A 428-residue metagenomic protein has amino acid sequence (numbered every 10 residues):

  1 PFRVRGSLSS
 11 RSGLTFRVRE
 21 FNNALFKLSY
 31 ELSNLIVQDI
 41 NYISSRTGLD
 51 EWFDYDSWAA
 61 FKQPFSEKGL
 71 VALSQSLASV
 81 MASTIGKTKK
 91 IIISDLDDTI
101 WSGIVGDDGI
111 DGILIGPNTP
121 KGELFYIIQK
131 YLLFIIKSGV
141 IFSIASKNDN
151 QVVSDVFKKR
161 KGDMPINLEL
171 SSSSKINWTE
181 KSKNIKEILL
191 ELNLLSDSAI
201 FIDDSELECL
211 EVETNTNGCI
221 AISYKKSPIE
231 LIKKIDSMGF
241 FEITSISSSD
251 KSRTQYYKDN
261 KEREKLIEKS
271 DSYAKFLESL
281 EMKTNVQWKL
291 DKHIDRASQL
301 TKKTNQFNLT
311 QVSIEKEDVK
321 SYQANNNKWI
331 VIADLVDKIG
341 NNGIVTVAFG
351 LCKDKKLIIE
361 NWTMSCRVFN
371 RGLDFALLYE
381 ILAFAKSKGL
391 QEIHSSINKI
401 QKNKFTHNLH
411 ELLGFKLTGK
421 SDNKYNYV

Functional and structural regions predicted by a protein language model:
P1-I93, I100-W101, G106-G112, L207 (+1 more regions): Extracellular glycan-modifying ectodomains
S33-L49, S146-D149, E180, S396-I397 (+1 more regions): Acidic carboxylate-rich catalytic motifs and surrounding loops in phosphoryl-/glycosyl-chemistry enzymes
V105-L132, G218-Y224: Basic, amphipathic juxtamembrane/active-site segments that coordinate anionic phosphate or diphosphate groups
I127-K158, S174-N177, R296, L309-I314 (+3 more regions): Substrate-recognition element of Asp-dependent hydrolases with the DxDx(T/V) motif
I185-E206, V212: Conserved Lys-Pro-Asp/Glu-containing loop-to-beta segment of HAD-superfamily phosphomonoesterases, centered on
E213, N217-L280, A383-V428: Terminal substrate-recognition subdomain of acyl/acetyltransferases
N285-R367: A conserved beta-strand-loop-helix scaffold within acyl/acetyltransferase catalytic domains
D337-K338, G343-N423: Acyl-donor binding region in acyl/amide transferases
